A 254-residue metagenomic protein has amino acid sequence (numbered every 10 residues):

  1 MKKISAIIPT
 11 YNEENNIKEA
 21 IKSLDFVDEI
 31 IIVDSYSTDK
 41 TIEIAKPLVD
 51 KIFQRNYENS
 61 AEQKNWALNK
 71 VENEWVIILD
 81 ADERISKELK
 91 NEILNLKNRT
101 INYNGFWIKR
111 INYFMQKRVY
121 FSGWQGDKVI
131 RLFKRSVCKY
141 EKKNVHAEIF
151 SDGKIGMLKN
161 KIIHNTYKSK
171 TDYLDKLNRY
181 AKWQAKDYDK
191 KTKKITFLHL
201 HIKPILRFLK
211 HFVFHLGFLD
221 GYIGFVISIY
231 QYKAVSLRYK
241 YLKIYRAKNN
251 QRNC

Functional and structural regions predicted by a protein language model:
K3-S5: Cell-envelope/extracellular polymer assembly enzymes that use nucleotide-activated donors
I7-F26: Short, well-formed alpha-helical segments that are part of the catalytic scaffolds of diverse glycosyltransferases
I8, Y36, R55-N59: Catalytic phosphate/metal-binding cores of nucleic-acid and nucleotide-processing enzymes, i.e., regions that mediate
N16-K18, D39-L48, E88-L89: Acidic helix N-cap motif at the loop->helix transition within catalytic regions of sugar-transfer enzymes
S23, D34-E43, D80: A conserved acidic beta->alpha catalytic loop
F26, P47-L48, S151: Short, structured coil segments at secondary-structure junctions
I42-K70: Conserved donor nucleotide-binding strand/loop of the catalytic core
N65-L68, W75, L79, S86-N249 (+1 more regions): Catalytic-site signature of metal-activated, phosphate-bearing donor transferases, centered on the GT-A/GT-A-like
